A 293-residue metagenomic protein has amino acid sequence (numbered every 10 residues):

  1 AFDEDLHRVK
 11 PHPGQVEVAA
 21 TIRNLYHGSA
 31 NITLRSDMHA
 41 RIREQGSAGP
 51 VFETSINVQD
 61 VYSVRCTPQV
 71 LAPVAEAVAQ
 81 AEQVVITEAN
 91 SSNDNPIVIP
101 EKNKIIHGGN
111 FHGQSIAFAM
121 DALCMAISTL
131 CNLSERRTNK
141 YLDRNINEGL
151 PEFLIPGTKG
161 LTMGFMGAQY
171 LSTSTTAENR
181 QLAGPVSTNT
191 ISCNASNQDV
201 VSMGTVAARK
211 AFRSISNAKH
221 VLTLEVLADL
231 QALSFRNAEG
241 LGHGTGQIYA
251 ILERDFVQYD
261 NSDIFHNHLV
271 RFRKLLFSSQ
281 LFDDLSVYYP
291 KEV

Functional and structural regions predicted by a protein language model:
A1-V293: C-terminal auxiliary extensions adjacent to catalytic cores
